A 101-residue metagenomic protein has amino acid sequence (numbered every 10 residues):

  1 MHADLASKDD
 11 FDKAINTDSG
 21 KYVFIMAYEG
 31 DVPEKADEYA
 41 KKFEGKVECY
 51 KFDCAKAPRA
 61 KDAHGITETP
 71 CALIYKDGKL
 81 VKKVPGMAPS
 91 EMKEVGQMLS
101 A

Functional and structural regions predicted by a protein language model:
H2-F43: Local sequence-structure signature of Cys/Sec-based thiol-disulfide redox active-site neighborhoods
A3, Y50, V81-V84: Structural signal for short hydrophobic segments within the conserved structured cores of catalytic domains across
S7, C54, G86: Active-site donor-binding loop signature of nucleotide-sugar glycosyltransferases
D10-A14, K56-K61, E91: Short acidic active-site motifs
A27-Y28, F52, K76, V84: Small/polar loops that bind or transfer phosphate-bearing groups
Y28-K56, D62-T69: Conserved segment of the thioredoxin-like fold in thiol-based oxidoreductases
E68, L73-A101: Non-catalytic, surface beta->alpha helical segment in thiol-disulfide oxidoreductase systems
